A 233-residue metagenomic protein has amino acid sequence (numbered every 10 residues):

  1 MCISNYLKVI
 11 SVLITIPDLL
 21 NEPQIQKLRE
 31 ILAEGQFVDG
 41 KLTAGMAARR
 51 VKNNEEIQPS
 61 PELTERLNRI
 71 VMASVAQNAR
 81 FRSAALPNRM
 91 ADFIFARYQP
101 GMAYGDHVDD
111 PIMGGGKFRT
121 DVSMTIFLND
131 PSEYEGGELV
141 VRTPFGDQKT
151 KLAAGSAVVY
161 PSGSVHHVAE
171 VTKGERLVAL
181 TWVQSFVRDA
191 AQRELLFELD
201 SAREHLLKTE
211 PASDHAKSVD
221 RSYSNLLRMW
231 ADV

Functional and structural regions predicted by a protein language model:
M1-S4, V51, G105-H107, R119: Intrinsically disordered, low-complexity peptide-like regions
I3-P87, D92, L195-V233: Non-heme Fe(II)/2-oxoglutarate
A79-F197: Catalytic core of non-heme Fe(II) oxygenases with the double-stranded beta-helix
